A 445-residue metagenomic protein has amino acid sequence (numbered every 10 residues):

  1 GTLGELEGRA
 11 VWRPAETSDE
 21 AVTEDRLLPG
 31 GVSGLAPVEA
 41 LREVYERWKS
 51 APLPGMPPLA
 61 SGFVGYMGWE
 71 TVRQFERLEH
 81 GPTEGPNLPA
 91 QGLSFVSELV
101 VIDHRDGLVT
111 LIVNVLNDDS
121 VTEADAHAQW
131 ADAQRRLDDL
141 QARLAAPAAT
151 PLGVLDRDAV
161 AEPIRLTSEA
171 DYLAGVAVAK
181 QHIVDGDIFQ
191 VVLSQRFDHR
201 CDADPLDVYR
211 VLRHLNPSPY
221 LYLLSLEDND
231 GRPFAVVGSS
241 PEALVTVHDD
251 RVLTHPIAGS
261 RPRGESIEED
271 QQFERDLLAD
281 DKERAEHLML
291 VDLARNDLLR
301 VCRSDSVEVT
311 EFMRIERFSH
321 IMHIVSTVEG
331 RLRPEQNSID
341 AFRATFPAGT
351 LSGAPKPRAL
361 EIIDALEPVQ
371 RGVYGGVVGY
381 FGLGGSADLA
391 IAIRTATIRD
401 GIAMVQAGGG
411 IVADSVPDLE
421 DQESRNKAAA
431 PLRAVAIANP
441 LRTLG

Functional and structural regions predicted by a protein language model:
G1-G445: Extended alpha-helical targeting/anchoring segments, especially N-terminal organellar/secretory targeting helices
